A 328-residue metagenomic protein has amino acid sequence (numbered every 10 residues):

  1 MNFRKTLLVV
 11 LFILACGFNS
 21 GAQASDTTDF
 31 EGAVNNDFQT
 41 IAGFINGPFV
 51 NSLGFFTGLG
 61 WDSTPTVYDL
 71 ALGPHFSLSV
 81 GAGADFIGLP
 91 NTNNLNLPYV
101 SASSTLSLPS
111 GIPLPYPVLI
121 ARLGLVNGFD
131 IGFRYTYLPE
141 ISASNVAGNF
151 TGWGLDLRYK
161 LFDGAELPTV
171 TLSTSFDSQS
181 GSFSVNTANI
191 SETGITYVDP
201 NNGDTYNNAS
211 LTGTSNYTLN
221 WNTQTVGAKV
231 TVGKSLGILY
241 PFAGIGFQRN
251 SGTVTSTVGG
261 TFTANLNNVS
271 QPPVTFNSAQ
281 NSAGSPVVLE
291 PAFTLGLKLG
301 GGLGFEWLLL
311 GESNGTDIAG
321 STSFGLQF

Functional and structural regions predicted by a protein language model:
M1-L8: Bacterial N-terminal signal peptides that target proteins for export
V9-G17: Bacterial N-terminal signal peptides
Q23-G164, D177: Transmembrane beta-barrel domains of Gram-negative outer membranes and organellar outer membranes
L72, L125-N127, L161-A165, K234-I238 (+2 more regions): Outer-membrane beta-barrel strand-turn architecture
F76-V80, F129-F133, L155, P168-T174 (+4 more regions): Transmembrane beta-strands of outer-membrane beta-barrel proteins
A82-G88, Y135-I141, L161, T174-S182 (+4 more regions): Transmembrane beta-strands of outer-membrane beta-barrel pores
G88-I112, E140-F150, D177-Q224, S251-A264 (+2 more regions): Extracellular/periplasm-exposed beta-strand and loop segments of Gram-negative cell-envelope proteins, dominated by
V118-I120, G154-D156, G227-K229, A292-T294 (+1 more regions): Membrane-embedded beta-strand positions in outer-membrane beta-barrel channels/transporters
